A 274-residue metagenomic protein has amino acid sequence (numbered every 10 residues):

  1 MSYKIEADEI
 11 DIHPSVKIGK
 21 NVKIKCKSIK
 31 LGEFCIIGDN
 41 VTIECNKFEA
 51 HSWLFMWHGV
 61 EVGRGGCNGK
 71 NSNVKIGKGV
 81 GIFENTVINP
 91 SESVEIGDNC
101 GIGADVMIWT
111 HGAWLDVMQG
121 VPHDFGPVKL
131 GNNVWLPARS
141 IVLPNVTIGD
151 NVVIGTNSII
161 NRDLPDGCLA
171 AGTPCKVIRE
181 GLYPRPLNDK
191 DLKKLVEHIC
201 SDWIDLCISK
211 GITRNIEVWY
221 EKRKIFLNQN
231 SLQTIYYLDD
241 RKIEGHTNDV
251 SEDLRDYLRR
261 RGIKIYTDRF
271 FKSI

Functional and structural regions predicted by a protein language model:
M1-S2, A7-D8, S15, T173-I274: Terminal amphipathic alpha-helical/low-complexity segments used for targeting or macromolecular assembly
D11, K17-V146, T173-P174, E180-L182: Flexible, glycine/small-residue-enriched loop-and-beta-strand segment within the central core of proteins
A104, T156, D166: Residues that flank catalytic or metal-binding motifs in active/ligand-binding sites
I160-G167, P174-I178: Contiguous mid-protein beta-loop-alpha structural module that forms a pocket-lining wall or clamp of enzyme active
